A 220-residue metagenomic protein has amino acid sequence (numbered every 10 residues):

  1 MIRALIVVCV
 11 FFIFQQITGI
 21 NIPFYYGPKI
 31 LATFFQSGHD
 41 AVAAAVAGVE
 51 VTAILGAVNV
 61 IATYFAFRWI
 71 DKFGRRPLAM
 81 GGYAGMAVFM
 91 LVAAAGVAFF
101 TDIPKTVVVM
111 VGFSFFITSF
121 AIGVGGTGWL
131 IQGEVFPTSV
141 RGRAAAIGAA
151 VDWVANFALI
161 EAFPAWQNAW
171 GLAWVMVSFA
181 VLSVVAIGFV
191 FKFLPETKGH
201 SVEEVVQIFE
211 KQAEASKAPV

Functional and structural regions predicted by a protein language model:
M1-V220: Alpha-helical transmembrane bundle of multi-pass membrane proteins
